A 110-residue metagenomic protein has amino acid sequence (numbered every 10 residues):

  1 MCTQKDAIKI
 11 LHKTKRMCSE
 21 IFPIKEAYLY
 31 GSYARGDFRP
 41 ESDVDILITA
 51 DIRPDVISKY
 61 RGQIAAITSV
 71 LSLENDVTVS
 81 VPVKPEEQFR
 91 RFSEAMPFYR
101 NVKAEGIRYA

Functional and structural regions predicted by a protein language model:
M1-E26, R35-P40, D51-A110: Catalytic core of pol beta-like nucleotidyltransferases
S32: Conserved H-loop
V44-T49: Short beta-strand->loop micro-motif that forms the acidic, two-metal-ion catalytic signature in nucleotide-processing
